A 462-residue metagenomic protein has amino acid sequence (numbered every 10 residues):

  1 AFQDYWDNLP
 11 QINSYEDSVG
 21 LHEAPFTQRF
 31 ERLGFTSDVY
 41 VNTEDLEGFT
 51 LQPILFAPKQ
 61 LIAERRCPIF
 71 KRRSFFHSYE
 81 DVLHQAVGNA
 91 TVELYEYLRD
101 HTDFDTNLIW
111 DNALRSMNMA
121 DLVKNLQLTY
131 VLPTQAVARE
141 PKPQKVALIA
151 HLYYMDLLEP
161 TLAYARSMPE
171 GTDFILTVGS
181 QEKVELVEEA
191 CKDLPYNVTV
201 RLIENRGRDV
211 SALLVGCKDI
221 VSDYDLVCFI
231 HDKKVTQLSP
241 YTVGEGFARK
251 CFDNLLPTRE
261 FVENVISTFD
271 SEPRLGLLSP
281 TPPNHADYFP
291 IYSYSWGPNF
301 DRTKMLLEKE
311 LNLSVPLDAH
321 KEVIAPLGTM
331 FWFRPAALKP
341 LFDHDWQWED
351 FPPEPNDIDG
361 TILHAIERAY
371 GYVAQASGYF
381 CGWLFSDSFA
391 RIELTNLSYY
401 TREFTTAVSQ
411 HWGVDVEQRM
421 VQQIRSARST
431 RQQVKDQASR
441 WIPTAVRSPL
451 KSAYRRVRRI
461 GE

Functional and structural regions predicted by a protein language model:
A1-E462: ER/Golgi luminal nucleotide-sugar-dependent glycosyltransferases, focusing on the catalytic module
